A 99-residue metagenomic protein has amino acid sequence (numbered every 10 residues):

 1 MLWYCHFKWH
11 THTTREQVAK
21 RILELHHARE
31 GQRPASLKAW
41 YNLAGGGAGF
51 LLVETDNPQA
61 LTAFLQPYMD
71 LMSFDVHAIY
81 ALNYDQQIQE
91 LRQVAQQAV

Functional and structural regions predicted by a protein language model:
M1-V99: Conserved, structured core segments of small domains
